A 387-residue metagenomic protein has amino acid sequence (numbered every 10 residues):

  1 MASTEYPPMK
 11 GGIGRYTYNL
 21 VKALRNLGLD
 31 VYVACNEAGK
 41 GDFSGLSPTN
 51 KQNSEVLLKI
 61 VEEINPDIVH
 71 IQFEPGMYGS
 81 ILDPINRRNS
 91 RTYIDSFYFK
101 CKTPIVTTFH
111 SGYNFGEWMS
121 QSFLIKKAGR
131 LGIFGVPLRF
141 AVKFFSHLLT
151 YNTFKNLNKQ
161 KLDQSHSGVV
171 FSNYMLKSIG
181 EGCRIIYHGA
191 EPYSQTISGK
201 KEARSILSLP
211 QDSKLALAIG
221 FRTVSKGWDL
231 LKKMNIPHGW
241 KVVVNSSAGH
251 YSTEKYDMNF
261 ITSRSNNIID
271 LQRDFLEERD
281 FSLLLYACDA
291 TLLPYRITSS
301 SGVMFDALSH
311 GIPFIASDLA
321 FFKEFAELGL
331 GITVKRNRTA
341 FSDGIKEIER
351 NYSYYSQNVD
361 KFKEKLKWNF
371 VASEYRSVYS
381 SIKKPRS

Functional and structural regions predicted by a protein language model:
T92-K100, L124-S167: Membrane-proximal helix-turn-helix segments that form the acceptor-binding/catalytic region of lipid-linked
A190, I219, K241-D257, D274: Glycosyltransferase donor-sugar binding loop
Q195-L209: A short helix/loop element that forms part of the nucleotide-sugar donor recognition site in Leloir-type
P210-K226, K232-I236, V243: Conserved donor-binding/catalytic core segment of Leloir-type glycosyltransferases
S246, K255-S282: Nucleotide-activated donor-binding/catalytic signature segment of Leloir-type glycosyltransferases, i.e., the conserved
A290, P313-A316: Short hydrophobic beta-strand element within catalytic cores of glycosyltransferases and related nucleotide-activated
L328-T339, I345-Y352: Conserved acidic donor-binding segment of nucleotide-sugar-dependent glycosyltransferases
Y352-S381: A charged, aromatic-enriched C-terminal amphipathic alpha-helix characteristic of glycosyltransferases across folds
